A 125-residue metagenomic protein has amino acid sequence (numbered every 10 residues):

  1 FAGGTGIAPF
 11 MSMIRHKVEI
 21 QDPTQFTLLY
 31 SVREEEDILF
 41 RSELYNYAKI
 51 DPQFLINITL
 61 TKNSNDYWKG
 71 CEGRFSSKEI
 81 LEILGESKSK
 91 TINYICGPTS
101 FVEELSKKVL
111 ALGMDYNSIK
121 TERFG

Functional and structural regions predicted by a protein language model:
G3-G4: A short acidic Gly-Thr/Ser loop motif
I7-E19: Histidine-anchored nucleotide/phosphate-binding helix
T24-G125: Reductase modules of NAD(P)H-dependent flavoproteins
